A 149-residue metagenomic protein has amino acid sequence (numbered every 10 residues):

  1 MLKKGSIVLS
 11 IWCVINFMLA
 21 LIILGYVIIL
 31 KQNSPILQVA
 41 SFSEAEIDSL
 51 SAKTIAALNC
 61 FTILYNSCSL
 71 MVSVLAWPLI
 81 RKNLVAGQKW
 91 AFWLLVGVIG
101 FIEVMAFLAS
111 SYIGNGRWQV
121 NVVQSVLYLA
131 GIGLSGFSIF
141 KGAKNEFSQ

Functional and structural regions predicted by a protein language model:
M1-Q32: Cytosolic juxtamembrane helix and N-cap/initiation of the first transmembrane helix
S6-N16, N66, F92, V96-I99 (+2 more regions): Residues within membrane-spanning alpha-helices of integral membrane proteins, especially the hydrophobic core/packing
N16, C68-A76: Core segments of transmembrane alpha-helices that mediate helix-helix packing or line hydrophobic substrate/ligand
N16-L19, I99-F107: Aromatic-anchored segments of alpha-helical transmembrane domains
L30-L37, A52-M71: A loop-to-helix transmembrane entry motif
S73-F92: Juxtamembrane helix-break-helix junctions at the cytosolic face of small multi-pass alpha-helical membrane proteins
E103-Q124: Membrane-helix boundary connector in multi-pass membrane proteins
Y128-Q149: Membrane-water interface at the C-terminal end of transmembrane alpha helices
